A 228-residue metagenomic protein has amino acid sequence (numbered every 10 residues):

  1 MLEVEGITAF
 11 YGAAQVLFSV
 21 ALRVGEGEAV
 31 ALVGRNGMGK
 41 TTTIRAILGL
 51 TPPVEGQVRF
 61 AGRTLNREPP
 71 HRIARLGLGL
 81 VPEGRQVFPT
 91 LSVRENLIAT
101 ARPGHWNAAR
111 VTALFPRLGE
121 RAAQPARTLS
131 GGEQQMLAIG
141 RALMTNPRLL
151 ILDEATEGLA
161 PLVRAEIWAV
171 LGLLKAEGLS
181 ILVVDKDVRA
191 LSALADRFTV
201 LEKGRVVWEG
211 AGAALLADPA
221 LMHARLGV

Functional and structural regions predicted by a protein language model:
V33-R35: The feature captures the beta-strand-to-loop junction immediately N-terminal to the Walker
L48: Helix-to-loop junction immediately C-terminal to a conserved catalytic motif
G56-T64, L76, W106, R110-A113: Conserved ABC transporter NBD signature motif
P125-L129, E133: Conserved ABC ATPase signature
A142-L143: ABC ATPase C-loop
L150-E154: Catalytic Walker B motif of ABC-type/P-loop ATPase nucleotide-binding domains
